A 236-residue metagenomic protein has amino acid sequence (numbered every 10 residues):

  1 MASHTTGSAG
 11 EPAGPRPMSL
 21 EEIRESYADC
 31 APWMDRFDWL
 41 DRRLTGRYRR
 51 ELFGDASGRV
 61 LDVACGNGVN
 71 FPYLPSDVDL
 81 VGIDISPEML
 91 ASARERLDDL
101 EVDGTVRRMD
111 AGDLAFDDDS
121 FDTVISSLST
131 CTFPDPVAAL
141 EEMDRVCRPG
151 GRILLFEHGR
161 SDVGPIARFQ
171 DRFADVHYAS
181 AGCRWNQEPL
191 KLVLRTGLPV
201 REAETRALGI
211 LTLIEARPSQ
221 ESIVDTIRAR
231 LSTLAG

Functional and structural regions predicted by a protein language model:
A2-A56, V69-N70, S92, F169-V176: Conserved class I S-adenosyl-L-methionine
E21, D38-D41, L154-L213: C-terminal alpha-helical "lid/dimerization" subdomain adjacent to the S-adenosyl-L-methionine
R59-D113: Class I SAM-dependent methyltransferase SAM/SAH-binding core
D79, G150-R152: Short glycine-centered segments of the SAM/dcSAM-binding site in methyltransferase folds
G112-V124: A short acidic, Gly/Pro-enriched loop at the edge of an enzyme's catalytic core that lines a small-molecule cofactor
T123-D135: A short SAM/SAH-binding and catalytic strip from SAM-dependent methyltransferases
V137-P149: A short glycine-rich, Lys/Arg-flanked "PGG" loop and its adjoining helix->strand segment in the class I
L198-G236: Core SAM-dependent methyltransferase catalytic element
